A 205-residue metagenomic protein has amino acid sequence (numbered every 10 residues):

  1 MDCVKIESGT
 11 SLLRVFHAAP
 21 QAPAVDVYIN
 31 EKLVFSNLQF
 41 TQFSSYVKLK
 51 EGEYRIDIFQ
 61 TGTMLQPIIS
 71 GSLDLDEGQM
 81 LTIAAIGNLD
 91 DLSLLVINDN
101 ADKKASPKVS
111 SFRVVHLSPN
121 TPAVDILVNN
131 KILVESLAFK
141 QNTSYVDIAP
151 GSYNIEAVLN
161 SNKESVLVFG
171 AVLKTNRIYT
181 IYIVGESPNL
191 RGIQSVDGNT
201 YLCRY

Functional and structural regions predicted by a protein language model:
M1-Y205: Intrinsically disordered, low-complexity polar regions and short flexible loop motifs
